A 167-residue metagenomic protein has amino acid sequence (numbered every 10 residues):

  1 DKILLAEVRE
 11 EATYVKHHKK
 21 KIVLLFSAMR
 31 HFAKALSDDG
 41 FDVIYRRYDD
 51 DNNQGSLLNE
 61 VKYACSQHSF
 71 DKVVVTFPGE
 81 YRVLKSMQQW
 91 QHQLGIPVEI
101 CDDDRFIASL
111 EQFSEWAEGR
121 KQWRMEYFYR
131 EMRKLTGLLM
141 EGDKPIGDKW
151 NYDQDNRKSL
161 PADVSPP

Functional and structural regions predicted by a protein language model:
D1-Y48: N-terminal beta-strand-loop-alpha-helix module at the start of alpha/beta ligand-binding or catalytic domains
A12, N52, I107: Flexible, glycine-rich phosphate/dinucleotide-binding loops and adjacent beta-alpha linkers at cofactor/substrate
K21-L24, A28, N53, G79 (+1 more regions): Catalytic cores of large soluble enzymes that bind and process phosphate-bearing ligands
Y48-D49, P78: Short strand-loop junctions, especially beta-strand C-caps/beta-turns that link beta-sheets to coils or alpha-helices
D49-G55: Acidic-and-aromatic substrate-binding clefts and catalytic sites of carbohydrate-active enzymes
S56-P167: Beta-rich, aromatic/charged-enriched effector core domains that present basic-aromatic interfaces for binding
